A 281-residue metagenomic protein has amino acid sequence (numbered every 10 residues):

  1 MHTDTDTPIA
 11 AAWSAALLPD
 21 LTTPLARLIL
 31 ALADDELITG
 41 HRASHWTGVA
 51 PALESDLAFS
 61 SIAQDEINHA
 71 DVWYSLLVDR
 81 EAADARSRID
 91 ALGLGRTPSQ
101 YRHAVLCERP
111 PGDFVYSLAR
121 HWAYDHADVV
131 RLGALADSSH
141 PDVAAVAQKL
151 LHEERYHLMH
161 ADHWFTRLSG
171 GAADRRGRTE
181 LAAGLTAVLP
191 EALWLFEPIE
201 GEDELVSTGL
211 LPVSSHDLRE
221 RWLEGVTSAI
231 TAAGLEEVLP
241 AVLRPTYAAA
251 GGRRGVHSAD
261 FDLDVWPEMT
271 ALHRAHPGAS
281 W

Functional and structural regions predicted by a protein language model:
A10-L30, G93-H121, G171-A172, V188-P212: Acidic/His metal-coordination segments adjacent to aromatic residues that form catalytic metal sites in metalloenzymes
P24-L32, A50-H69, S117, D142-E154: Alpha-helical scaffold segments that form or flank carboxylate-/histidine-based iron centers
D35-A43, H69, W73, Y124-R131 (+1 more regions): Amphipathic, well-ordered alpha-helical segments in soluble domains
T39-S61, D128-V143: Helix-loop segments that flank and shape redox-cofactor active sites
A63-G95, A161-T166: Conserved alpha-helical segments that form or flank metal/cofactor-binding pockets of metalloenzymes
V105-H160: Internal, conserved structured core segments that host functional sites
D142-T208: A contiguous pocket-lining binding segment that forms or flanks enzyme active sites
T179-W281: Extended, helix-rich structural scaffolds rather than catalytic motifs
